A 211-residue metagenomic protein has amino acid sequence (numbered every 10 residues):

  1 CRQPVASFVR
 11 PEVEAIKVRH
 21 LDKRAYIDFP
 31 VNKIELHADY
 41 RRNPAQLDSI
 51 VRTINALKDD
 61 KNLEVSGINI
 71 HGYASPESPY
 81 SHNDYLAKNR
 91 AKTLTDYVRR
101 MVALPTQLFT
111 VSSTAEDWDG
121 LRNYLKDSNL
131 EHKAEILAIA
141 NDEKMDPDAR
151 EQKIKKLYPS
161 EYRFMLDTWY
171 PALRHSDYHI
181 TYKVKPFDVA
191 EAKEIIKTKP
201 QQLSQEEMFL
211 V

Functional and structural regions predicted by a protein language model:
C1-V211: N-terminal targeting segments with Sec-dependent signals, encompassing both cleavable signal peptides and non-cleavable
